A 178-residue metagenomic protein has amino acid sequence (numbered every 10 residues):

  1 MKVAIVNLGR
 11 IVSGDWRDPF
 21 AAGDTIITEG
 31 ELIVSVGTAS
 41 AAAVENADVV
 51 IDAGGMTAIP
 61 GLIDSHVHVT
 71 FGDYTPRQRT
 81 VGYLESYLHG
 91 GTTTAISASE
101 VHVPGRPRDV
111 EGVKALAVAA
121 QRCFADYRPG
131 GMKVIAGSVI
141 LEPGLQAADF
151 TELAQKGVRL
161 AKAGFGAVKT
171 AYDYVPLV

Functional and structural regions predicted by a protein language model:
M1-V44: N-terminal metal-binding scaffold of metallo-dependent hydrolase/deaminase domains
L8, I26, E31, G55 (+3 more regions): Divalent metal-coordination and catalytic microenvironments
D52-L116: Metal-associated gating/positioning segment near the N- to mid-region
P76-L84, E142-L153: Short, acidic/polar
Y83-D109, R128-L141, K156-V168: Divalent metal-dependent hydrolysis catalytic cores, especially in the metallo-beta-lactamase
E111-G131, V178: Alpha-helix-loop-beta-strand connector modules within alpha/beta enzyme cores
V113-A115, S138-L145: Active-site beta->alpha loop and helix N-cap motifs at the rims of alpha/beta catalytic domains
V118-R122, G144-V178: Histidine/acidic residue-rich metal-binding segments in metalloenzymes
